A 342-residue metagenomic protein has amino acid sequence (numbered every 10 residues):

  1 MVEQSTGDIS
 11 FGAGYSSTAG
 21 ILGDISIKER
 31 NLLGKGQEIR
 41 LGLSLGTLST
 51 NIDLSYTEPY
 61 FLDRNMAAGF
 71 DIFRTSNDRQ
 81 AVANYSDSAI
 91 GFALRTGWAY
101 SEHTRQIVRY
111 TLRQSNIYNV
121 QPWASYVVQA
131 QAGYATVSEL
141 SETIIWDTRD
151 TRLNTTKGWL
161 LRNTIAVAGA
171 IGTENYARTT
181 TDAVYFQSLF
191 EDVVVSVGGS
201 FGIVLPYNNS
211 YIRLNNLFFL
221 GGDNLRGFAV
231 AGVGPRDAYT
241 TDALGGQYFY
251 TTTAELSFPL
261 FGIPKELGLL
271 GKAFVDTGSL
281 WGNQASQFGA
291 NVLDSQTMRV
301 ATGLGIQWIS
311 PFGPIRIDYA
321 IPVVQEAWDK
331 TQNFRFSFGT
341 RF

Functional and structural regions predicted by a protein language model:
M1-L161, R226-G227, A231-A238, P314-R316 (+2 more regions): Gram-negative/organellar outer-membrane beta-barrel architecture
G7-T18, T111-N291, W328, F336-R341: C-terminal outer-membrane beta-barrel translocator/porin domains of Gram-negative envelope proteins and their
L48, S88, N175-T179, T297-M298: Short, glycine/acidic-rich beta->alpha junctions
G282, Q287-K330, F334: C-terminal structured "cap/appendage" subdomains that terminate the fold
